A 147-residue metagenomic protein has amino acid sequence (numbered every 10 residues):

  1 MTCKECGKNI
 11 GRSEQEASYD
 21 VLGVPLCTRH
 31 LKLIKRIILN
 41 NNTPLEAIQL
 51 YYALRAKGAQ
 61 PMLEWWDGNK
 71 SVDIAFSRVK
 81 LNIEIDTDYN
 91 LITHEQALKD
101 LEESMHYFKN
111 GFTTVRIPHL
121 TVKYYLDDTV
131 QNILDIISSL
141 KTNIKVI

Functional and structural regions predicted by a protein language model:
M1-Q15, Y19-I147: Nucleic-acid endo/exonuclease domains
